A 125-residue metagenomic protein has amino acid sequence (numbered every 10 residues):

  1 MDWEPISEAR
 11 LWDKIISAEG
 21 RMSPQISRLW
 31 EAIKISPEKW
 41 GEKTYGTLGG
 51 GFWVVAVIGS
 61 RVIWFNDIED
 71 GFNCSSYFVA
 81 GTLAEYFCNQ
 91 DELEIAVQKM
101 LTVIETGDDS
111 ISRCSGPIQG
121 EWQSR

Functional and structural regions predicted by a protein language model:
M1-P37, G41, Q123-S124: Long, contiguous N-terminal structural blocks used for assembly/anchoring
D2-I16, A96-R125: Low-complexity intrinsically disordered segments
W3, K43, T47, E85: Conserved aromatic-histidine-acidic binding/catalytic patches
L29, N73, V79-G81, I111 (+1 more regions): Generic alpha-helical propensity signal that fires on short helical segments and nearby coil/disordered stretches
E31-G71: Amphipathic, interaction-prone secondary-structure segments
W40, Y45-G50, A80, T106 (+2 more regions): Feature targets compositionally biased, intrinsically disordered low-complexity regions with long contiguous runs
R61-C88: Intrinsically disordered, low-complexity regulatory segments enriched in Ser/Thr/Pro and charged residues
E85-L101: Short, structured beta-strand-loop surface elements
